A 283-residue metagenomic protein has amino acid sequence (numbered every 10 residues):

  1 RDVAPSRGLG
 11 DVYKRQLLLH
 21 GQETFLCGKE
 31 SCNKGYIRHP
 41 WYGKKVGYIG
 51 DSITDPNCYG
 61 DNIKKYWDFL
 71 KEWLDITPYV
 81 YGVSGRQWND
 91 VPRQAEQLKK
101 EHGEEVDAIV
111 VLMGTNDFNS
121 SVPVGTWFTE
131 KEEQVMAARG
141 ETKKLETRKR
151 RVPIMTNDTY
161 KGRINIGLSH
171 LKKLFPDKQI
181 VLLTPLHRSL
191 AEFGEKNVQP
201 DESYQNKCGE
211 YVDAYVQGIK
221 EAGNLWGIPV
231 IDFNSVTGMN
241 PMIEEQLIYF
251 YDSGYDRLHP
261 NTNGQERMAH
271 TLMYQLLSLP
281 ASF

Functional and structural regions predicted by a protein language model:
R1-Q16: Single conserved hydrophobic/aromatic residue that forms the stacking wall/gate of nucleotide- or nucleobase-binding
A4, I53, P260: Glycosyltransferase donor-binding loop in the core domain
Y13, L17-L19, D256, T262: Intrinsic low-complexity/disordered segments
G21-S84, P92-E104, I109, E244-E245: Serine-esterase "nucleophile elbow" of acetyl-processing enzymes
W73, A95-F283: Alpha-helical cap/lid subdomain in secreted, periplasmic, or secretory-pathway luminal O-acyl-processing enzymes
Q87: Contiguous, function-dense segments enriched for cysteine-driven chemistry and partner/ligand-binding capacity
